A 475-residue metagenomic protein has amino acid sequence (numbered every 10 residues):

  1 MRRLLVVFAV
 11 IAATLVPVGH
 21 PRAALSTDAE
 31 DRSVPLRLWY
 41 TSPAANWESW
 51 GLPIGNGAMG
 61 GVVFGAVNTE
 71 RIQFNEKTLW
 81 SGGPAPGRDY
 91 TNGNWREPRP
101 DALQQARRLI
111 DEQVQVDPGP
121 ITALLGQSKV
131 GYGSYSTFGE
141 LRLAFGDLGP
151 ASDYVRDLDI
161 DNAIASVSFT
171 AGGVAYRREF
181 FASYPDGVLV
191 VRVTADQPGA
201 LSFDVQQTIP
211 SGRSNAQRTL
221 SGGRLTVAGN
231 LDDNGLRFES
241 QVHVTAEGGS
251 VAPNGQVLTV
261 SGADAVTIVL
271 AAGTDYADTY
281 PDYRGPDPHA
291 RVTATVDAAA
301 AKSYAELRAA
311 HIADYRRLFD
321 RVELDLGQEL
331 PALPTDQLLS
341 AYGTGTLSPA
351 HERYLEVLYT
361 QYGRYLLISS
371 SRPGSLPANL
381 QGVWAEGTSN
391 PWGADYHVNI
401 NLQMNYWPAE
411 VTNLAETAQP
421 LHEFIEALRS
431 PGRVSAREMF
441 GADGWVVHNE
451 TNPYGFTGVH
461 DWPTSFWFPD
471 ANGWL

Functional and structural regions predicted by a protein language model:
M1-A24: Secretory targeting and sorting signals
R3, V260-G262, N472: Short, surface-exposed loop and linker segments with low hydrophobicity and enrichment for Pro/Ser/Thr
L25-P463: Aromatic-residue-lined binding/catalytic grooves and analogous aromatic/hydrophobic interfacial grooves in multimeric
N401, F468-L475: Extended, hydrophobic alpha-helical segments in both membrane/secreted and soluble proteins
